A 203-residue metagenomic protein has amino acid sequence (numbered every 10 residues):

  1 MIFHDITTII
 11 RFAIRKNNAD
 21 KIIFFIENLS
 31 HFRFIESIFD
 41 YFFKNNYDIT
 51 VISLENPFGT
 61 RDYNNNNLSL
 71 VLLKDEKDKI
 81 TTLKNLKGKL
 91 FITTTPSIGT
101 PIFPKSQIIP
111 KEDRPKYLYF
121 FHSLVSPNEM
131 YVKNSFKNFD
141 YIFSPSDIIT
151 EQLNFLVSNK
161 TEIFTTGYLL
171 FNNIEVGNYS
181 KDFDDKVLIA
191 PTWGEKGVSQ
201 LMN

Functional and structural regions predicted by a protein language model:
M1-G88: N-terminal pre-catalytic "stem/leader" segment of glycosyltransferase-like enzymes
I14-I22, D113-P115, K181-K186: A short, charged/proline- and glycine-enriched loop that marks the coil->beta-strand transition at the N-terminal
I23, D48-V51, L118, Y141 (+2 more regions): A structural signal for isolated positions on well-ordered beta-strands in alpha/beta enzyme cores
F25-L29, I52-N56, T94-S97, F121-S123 (+2 more regions): Structural motif
H31-F34, N56-Y63, T100-F103, T150-L153 (+2 more regions): Short, charged/polar "capping" segments at the starts of alpha-helices and the immediately preceding loops
H31-N46, L169-N203: Conserved catalytic-core segment of nucleotide-activated headgroup transferases in glycan assembly
F43-K44, L83-K87, P101-K116: Glycosyltransferases and closely related glycan-assembly transferases that use nucleotide-activated donors
N66-K77, L90-T100, P110-N173: Active-site-proximal region of nucleotide-activated glycan assembly enzymes, centered on histidine/acidic-rich loops
